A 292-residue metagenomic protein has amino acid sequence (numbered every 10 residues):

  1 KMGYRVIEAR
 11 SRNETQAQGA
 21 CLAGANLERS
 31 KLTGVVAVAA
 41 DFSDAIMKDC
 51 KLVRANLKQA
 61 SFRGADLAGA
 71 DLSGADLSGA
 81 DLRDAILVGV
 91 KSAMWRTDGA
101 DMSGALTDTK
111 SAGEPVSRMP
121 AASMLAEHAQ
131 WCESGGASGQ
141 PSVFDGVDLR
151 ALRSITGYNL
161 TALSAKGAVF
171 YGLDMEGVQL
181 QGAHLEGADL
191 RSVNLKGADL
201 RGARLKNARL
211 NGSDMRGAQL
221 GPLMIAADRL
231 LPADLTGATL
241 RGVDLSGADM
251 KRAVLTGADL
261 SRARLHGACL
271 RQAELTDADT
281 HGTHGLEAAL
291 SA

Functional and structural regions predicted by a protein language model:
K1-A292: Tandem repeat scaffolds
